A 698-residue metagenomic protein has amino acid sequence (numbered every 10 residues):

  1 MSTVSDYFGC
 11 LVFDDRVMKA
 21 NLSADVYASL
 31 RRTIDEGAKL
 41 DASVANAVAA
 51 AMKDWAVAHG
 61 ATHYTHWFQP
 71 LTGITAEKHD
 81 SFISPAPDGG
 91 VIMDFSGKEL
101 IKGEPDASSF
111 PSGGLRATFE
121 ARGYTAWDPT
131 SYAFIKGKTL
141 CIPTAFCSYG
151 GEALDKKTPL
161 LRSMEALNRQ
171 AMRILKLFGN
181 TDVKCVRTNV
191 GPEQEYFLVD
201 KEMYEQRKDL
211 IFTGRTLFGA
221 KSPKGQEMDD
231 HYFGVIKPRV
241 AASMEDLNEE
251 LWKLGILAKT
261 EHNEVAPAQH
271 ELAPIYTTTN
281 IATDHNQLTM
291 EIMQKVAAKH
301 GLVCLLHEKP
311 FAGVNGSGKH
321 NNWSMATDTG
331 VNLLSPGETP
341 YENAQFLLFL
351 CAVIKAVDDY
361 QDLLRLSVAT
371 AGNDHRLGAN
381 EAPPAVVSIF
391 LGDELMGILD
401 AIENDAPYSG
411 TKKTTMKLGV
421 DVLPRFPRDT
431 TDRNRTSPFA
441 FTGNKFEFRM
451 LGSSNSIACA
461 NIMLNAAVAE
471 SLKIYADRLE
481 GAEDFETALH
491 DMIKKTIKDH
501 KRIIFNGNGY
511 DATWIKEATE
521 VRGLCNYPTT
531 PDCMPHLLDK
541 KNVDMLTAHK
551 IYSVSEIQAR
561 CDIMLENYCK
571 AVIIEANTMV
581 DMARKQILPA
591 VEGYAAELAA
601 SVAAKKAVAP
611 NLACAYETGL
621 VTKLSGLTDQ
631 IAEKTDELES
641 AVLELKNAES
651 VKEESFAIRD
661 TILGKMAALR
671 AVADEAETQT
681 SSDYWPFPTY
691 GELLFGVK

Functional and structural regions predicted by a protein language model:
M1, S5-R16, E165, R169 (+1 more regions): Flexible inter-domain linker/hinge segments
Y7-E120: Active-site core of metal-dependent hydrolases
V44-V48, F68-P70, K98-E99, F146 (+4 more regions): Active-site-proximal loop/turn and secondary-structure-junction residues that shape catalytic pockets, frequently
A61, T65-Q69, H285-K299, M325 (+3 more regions): Hydrophobic/aromatic-rich, well-ordered segments within soluble, folded domains that form packed cores
G73-G89, S108, R207, G214-T216 (+4 more regions): Short linear, low-complexity motifs centered on an aromatic residue
S84-T118, D229, A352-V353, A476-D484 (+2 more regions): Short, intrinsically disordered, low-complexity segments enriched in Ser/Thr and Pro
E120-L306, N315-G318, M325-D562: Glycine-rich, acidic/polar active-site loops that bind/position phosphate-bearing ligands
I493, K498-K698: C-terminal amphipathic alpha-helical interaction region
